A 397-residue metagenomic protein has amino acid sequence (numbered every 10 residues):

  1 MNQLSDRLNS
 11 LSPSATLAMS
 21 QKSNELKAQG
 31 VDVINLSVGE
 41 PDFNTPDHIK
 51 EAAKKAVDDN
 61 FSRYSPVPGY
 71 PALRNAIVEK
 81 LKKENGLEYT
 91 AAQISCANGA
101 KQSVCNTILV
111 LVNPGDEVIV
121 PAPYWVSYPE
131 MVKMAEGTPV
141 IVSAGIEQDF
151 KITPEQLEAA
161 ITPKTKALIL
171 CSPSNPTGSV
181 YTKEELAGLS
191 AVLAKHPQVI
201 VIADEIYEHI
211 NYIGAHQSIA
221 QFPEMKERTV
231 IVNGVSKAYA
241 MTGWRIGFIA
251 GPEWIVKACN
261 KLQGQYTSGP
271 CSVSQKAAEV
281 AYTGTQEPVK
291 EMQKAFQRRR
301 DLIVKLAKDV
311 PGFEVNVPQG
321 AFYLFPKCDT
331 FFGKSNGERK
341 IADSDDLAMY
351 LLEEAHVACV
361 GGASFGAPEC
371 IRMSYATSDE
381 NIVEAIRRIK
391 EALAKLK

Functional and structural regions predicted by a protein language model:
N2-L4, L8, S12-S14, M19 (+4 more regions): PLP-dependent class I/II
N24, V78, K82, I108-L109: Generic structural signal for well-ordered alpha-helical scaffold segments
S37-E40, K55-L73: A glycine-/small-polar-enriched, mobile loop at the entrance of the PLP active site in fold-type I
T45-Y64, V78, K83: Glycine-rich phosphate-binding segment of PLP-dependent enzymes
Y64-A97: Conserved N-terminal alpha-helix of the aminotransferase class I/II PLP-enzyme fold
